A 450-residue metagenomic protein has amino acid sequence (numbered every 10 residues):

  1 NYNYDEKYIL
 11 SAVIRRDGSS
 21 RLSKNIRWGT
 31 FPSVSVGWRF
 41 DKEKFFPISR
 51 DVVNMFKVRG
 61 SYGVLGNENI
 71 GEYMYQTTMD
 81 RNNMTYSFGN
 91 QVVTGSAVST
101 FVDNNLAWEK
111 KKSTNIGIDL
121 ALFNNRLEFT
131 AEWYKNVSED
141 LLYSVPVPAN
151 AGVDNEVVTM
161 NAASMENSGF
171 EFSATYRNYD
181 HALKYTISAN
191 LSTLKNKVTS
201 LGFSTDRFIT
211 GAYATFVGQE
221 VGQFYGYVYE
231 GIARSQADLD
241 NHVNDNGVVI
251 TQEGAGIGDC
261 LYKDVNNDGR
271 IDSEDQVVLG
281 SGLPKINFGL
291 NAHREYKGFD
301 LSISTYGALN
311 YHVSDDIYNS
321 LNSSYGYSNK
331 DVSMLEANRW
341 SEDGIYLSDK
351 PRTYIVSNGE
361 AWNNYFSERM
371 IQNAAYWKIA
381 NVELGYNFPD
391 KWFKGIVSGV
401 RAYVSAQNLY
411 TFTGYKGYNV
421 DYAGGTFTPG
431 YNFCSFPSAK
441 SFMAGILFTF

Functional and structural regions predicted by a protein language model:
N1-G226, W362, F366-F450: Extracellular/periplasmic, surface-exposed regions of secreted and cell-surface proteins
S19, A308-R401: Extracytoplasmic gating/loop element in the C-terminal half of outer-membrane beta-barrel translocons and assembly
N69, Y225, A237-D238, S302-S304 (+2 more regions): Short helix/loop capping segments that flank catalytic or ligand/cofactor-binding pockets
D119, D240, N291: Short, surface-exposed charged micro-motifs
M160-A163, Y179-G282, N322, N329-V332 (+1 more regions): Conserved small-residue
S188, V198, E274, P284-G298 (+1 more regions): Conserved SET/PR-domain catalytic core that frames the SAM/AdoMet-binding pocket
S281-D315: Glycine-rich, aromatic-lined ligand/substrate-binding cores of catalytic and carbohydrate-binding domains
